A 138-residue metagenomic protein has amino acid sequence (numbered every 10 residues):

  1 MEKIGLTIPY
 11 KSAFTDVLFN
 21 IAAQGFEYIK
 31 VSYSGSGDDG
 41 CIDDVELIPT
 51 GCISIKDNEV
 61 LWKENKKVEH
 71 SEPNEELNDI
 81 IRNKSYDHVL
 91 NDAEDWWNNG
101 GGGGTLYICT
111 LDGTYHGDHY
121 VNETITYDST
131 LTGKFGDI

Functional and structural regions predicted by a protein language model:
M1-I138: Acidic interaction surfaces
